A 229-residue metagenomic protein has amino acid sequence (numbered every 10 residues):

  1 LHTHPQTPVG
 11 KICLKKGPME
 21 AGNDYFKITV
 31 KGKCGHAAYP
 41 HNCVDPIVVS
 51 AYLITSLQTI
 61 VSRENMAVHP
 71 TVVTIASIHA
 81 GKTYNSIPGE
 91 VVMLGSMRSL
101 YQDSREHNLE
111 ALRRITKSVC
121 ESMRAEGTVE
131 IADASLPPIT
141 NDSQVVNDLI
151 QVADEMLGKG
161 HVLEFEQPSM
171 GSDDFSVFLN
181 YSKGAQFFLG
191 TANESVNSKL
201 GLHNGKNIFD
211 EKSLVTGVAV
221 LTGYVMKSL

Functional and structural regions predicted by a protein language model:
L1-P88, S172-D173: Histidine/acidic-residue-rich, glycine-tolerant segments that coordinate divalent metal ions
H2, H36, S50, G95 (+3 more regions): Divalent metal-coordination and catalytic microenvironments
I28-V30, V92-S99, E130-D133: Short, hydrophobic beta-strand segments
V49, T59, E110-R114, G158-K159 (+1 more regions): His/Asp/Glu-rich mid-to-C-terminal helical/loop segments that flank catalytic regions of hydrolases
T55-S62, P137-T191: Active-site-adjacent substrate-binding region of metalloamidase/peptidase-like peptide-processing proteins
S62-V72, Y84, S122-E130, K159-P168: Flexible, glycine/charged-enriched surface loops at secondary-structure junctions
Y84-L109: A conserved active-site cap/scaffold subdomain adjacent to cofactor or substrate pockets
H107-K117, D148: Short amphipathic alpha-helices in soluble, non-transmembrane regions that often serve as interface/regulatory elements
